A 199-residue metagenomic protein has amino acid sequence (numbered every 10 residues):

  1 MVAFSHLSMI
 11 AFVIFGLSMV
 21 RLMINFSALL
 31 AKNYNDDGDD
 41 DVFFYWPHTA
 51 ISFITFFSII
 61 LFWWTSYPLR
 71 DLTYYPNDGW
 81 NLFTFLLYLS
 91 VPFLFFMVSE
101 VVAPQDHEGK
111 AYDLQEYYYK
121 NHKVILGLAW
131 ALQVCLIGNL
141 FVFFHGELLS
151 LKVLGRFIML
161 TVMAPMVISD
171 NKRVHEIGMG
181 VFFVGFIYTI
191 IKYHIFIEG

Functional and structural regions predicted by a protein language model:
M1-V20, I197: Hydrophobic transmembrane alpha-helical segments in integral membrane proteins
M9-S18, F144-F157: Structural signature of hydrophobic alpha-helical transmembrane segments
L30-P47, D71-N77, K110-Y119, V167-G178: Membrane-interface helix-boundary motifs at transmembrane edges
F43-L69: A generic, lipid-embedded transmembrane alpha helix
Y67-M97: Alpha-helical transmembrane-segment detector that highlights a single hydrophobic TM helix and its immediate
F85-L154: Membrane-proximal helix-loop-helix units in multi-pass membrane proteins
E176-I187: Central hydrophobic cores of alpha-helical transmembrane segments in multi-pass integral membrane proteins
Y188-G199: Juxtamembrane boundary at the C-terminal end of a transmembrane helix
